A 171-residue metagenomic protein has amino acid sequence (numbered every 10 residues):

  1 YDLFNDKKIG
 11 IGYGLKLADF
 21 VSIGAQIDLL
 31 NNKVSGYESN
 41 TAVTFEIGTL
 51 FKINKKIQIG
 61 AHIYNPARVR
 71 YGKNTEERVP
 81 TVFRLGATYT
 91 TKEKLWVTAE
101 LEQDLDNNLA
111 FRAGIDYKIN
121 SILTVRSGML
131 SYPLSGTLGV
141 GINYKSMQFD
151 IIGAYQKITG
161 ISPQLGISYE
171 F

Functional and structural regions predicted by a protein language model:
Y1-F171: Subset of outer-membrane beta-barrel
